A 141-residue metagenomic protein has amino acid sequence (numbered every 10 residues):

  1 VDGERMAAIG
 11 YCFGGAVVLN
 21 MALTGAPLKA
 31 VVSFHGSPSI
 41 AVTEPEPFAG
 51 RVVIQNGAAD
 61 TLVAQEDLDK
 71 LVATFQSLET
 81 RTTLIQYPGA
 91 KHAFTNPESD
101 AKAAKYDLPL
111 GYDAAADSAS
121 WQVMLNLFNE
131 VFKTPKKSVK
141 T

Functional and structural regions predicted by a protein language model:
V1-I9, V131-K136: Gly/Ser-rich "nucleophile elbow"/oxyanion-hole loop immediately N-terminal to the catalytic nucleophile in hydrolases
A8-G10, F34, Q55: Short beta-strand immediately N-terminal to the catalytic nucleophile in serine-hydrolase-like folds
G10-G14, V18: Gly/Ala-rich beta-loop-alpha elbow adjacent to hydrolase catalytic centers
P27-S37: A conserved short beta-strand
F48, I54-N56, D60: Short beta-strand/loop motif that positions the catalytic acidic residue of the alpha/beta-hydrolase fold
A59-V63, H92-A93: Acidic catalytic loop of the alpha/beta-hydrolase fold
A64-F75: Short alpha-helix in the alpha/beta-hydrolase fold that links the catalytic acid
R81-T141: C-terminal catalytic histidine-bearing segment of alpha/beta-hydrolase fold enzymes
